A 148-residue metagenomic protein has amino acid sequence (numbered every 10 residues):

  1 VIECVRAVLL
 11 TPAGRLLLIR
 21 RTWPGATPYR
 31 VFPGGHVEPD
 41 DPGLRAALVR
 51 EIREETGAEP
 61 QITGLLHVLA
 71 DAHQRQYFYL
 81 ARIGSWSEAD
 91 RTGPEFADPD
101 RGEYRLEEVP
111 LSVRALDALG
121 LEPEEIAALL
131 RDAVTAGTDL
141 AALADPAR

Functional and structural regions predicted by a protein language model:
V1-L17: Conserved N-terminal beta-strand and adjoining loop/helix that marks the start of the Nudix/MutT-like hydrolase domain
L9-L10, L18, A81, E108: Conserved hydrophobic "DFG−1" position in protein kinase catalytic cores
G14, W23, I83: Short, glycine/serine-rich, charged loops/turns that create anion-binding and catalytic segments at active sites
L18, Q61-L65: A short linear hydrophobic-aromatic micro-motif
P24-Y29: A conserved beta-turn-beta hairpin within the catalytic core of GNAT-like acetyltransferases that forms part
V37-Q61, L69-E122: Unchanged
A118-R148: Charged phosphate-binding loop/patch that engages nucleotide di/tri-phosphates or the phosphate backbone of nucleic
